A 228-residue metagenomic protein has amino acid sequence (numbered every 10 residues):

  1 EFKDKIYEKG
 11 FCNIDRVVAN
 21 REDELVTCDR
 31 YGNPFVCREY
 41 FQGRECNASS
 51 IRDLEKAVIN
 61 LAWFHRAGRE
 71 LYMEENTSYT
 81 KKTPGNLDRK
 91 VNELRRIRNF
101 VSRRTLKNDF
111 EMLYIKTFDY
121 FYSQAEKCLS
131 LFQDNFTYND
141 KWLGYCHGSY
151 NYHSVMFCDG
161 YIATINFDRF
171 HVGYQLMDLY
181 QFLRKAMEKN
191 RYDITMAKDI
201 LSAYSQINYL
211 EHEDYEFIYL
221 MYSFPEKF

Functional and structural regions predicted by a protein language model:
E1-N76: ATP-binding pocket architecture of kinase catalytic cores
V17, L129-M177: Active-site acidic catalytic loop and adjacent metal/ATP-binding pocket of ATP-dependent phosphoryl transfer enzymes
N20-E24, D168-F170, F224: Short glycine-enriched loops at secondary-structure junctions
F35-A48, R96-R104, F182, F224-F228: A glycine-centered beta->alpha junction motif in the catalytic cores of kinase/phosphotransferase enzymes
R44-C46, E74-Y145, D199: ATP-dependent phospho-/nucleotidyl transfer catalytic cores
L176-Y209, Y222-F228: Active-site activation/catalytic loop segments of kinase-like enzymes and analogous catalytic loops in related
L210-D214: Helix N-cap / loop-to-helix initiation motif
